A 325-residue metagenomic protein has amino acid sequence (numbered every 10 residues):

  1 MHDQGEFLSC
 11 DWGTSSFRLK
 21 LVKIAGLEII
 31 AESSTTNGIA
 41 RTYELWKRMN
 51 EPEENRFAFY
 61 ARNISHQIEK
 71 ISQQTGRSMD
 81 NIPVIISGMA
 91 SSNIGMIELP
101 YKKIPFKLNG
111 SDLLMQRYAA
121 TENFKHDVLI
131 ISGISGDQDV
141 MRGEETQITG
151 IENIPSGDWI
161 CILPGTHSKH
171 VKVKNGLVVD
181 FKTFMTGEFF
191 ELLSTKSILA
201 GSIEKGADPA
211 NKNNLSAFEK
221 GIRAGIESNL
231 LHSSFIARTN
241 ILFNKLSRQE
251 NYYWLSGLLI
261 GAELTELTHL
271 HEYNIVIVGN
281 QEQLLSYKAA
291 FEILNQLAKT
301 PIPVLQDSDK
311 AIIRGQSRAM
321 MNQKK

Functional and structural regions predicted by a protein language model:
F7, T14-N55: Short glycine-rich, Thr/Ser-proximal phosphate-binding strand/loop in the N-terminal lobe of ATP-dependent enzymes
C10-S16, M89, I162-H167, T186 (+1 more regions): A short acidic Gly-Thr/Ser loop motif
S16, Y273-F291, D309: Glycine-rich phosphate-binding loops at beta-strand->alpha-helix junctions
G38-P52, S132-R223: Glycine-rich phosphate-binding loop plus the immediately following alpha-helix
R48-E53, E69-M115, L129-D137: Short beta-strand-loop/turn "lid" adjacent to the catalytic site in phosphate-handling enzymes
S78-A90, G165, I260, E272-Q281: Short glycine-rich phosphate-binding loop at a beta-alpha junction
R223-E266: Adenine-nucleotide phosphate-binding core of ATP-dependent small-molecule kinases
T265, I302-K325: Glycine-rich phosphate-binding/hydrolytic loop that grips phosphoryl groups
